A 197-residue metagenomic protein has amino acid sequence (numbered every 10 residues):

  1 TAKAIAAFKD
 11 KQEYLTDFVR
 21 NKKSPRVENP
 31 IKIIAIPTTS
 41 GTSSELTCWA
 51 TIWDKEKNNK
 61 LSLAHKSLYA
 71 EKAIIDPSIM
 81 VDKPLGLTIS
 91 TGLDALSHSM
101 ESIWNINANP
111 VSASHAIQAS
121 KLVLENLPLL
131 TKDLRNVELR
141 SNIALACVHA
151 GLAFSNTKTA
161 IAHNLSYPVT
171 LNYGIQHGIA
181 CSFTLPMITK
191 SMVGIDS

Functional and structural regions predicted by a protein language model:
T1-S78: Glycine/threonine-rich beta-strand-loop-alpha-helix active-site module that forms ligand/phosphate-binding
A2, L93, S120, A162 (+1 more regions): A general structural signal for well-ordered alpha-helical segments in protein cores
K3, A7-K11, N156, Y167 (+2 more regions): Short, well-ordered alpha-helices that flank and scaffold nucleotide-derived cofactor binding pockets
D17-R20, S141-N142, S182-T184: Beta-strand segments within the central parallel beta-sheet cores of soluble alpha/beta enzyme folds
G41, V148-C181: Glycine-rich phosphate/pyrophosphate-binding beta-alpha loops
W49-T157: Carboxylate- and glycine-rich phosphate/diphosphate-binding segment that chelates Mg2+/Mn2+
L171-S197: Gly/Pro-rich interdomain helix-loop hinge
